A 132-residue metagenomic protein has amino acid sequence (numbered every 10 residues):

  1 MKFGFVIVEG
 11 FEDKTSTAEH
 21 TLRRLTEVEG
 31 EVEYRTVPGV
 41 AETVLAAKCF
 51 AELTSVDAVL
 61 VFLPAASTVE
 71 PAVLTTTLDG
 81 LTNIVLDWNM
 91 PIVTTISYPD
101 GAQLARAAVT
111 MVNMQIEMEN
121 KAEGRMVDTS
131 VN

Functional and structural regions predicted by a protein language model:
M1-Y34: Glycine-rich phosphate/diphosphate-binding loop of Rossmann-like nucleotide-binding domains
D13-H20, P38-E42, A72, T76-D79 (+1 more regions): Conserved active-site and cofactor/substrate-binding residues in soluble primary-metabolism enzymes
R23, E27, C49-E52, T82 (+2 more regions): Generic secondary-structure signature for well-ordered alpha-helical cores
R23-L53: Active-site rim loops that border cofactor/substrate pockets in soluble metabolic enzymes
E42-V85: Glycine-rich phosphate-binding loop
D87-P91: A short helix->loop->beta-strand "cap" motif at the edges of active sites that frequently abuts
I92-D100: Proline/glycine-rich low-complexity loops and linkers
A102-N132: A charged, well-structured terminal subsegment
